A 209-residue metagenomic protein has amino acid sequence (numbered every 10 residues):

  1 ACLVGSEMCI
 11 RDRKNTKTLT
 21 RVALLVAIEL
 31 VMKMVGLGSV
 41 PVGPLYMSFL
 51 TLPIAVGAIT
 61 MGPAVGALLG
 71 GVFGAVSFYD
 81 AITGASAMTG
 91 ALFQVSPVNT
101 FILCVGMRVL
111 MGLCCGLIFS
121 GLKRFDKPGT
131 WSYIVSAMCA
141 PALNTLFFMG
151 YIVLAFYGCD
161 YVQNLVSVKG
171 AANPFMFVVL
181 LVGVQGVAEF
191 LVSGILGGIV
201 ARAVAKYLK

Functional and structural regions predicted by a protein language model:
S6-E7, R11-K209: Loop-helix junctions at membrane interfaces
